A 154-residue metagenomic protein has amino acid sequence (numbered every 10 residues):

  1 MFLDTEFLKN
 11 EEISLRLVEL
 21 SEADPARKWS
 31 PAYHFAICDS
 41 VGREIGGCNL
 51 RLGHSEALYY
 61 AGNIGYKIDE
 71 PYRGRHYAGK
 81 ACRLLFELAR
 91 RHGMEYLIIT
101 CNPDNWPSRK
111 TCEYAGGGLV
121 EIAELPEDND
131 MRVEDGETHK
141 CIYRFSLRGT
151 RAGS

Functional and structural regions predicted by a protein language model:
F2-Y59: Acetyl-CoA-dependent GNAT
A32-H34, G136-Y143: Short hydrophobic/aromatic beta-strand or adjacent loop that forms the aromatic wall/cage of a ligand/substrate-binding
Y59-E70: Conserved acetyl-CoA binding element of GNAT-fold acetyltransferases
I68, G74-L88, K110-Y114: Conserved acetyl-CoA-binding loop-helix of GNAT-fold acetyltransferases
H76, G93, N105: Conserved G/P- and acidic residue-centered "switch" motifs that form tight phosphate/ATP-binding loops in soluble
A89-T100: Conserved GNAT acetyl-CoA-binding A-motif
T100, G118-D135: Conserved catalytic-core motifs of GNAT/GCN5-like acyltransferases
D104-E121: Conserved active-site alpha-helix within GNAT-family acetyltransferase domains
